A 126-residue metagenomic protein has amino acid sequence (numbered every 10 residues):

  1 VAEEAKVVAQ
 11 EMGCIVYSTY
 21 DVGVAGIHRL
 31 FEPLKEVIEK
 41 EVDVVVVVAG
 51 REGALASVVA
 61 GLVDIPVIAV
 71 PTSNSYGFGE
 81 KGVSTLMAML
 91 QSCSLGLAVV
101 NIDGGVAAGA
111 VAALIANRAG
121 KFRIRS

Functional and structural regions predicted by a protein language model:
V1-E4, I27-R29, A49-V58, G79 (+1 more regions): Short glycine/serine/threonine-rich phosphate/pyrophosphate-binding segments that cradle anionic phosphate groups
V1-K35: Glycine-rich phosphate/diphosphate-binding loop of Rossmann-like nucleotide-binding domains
Q10-M12, V58-P66, L114-N117: Alpha-helix C-terminal capping segments
V22-V48, A54, V58-V63: N-terminal small/polar loop signature for handling phosphorylated ligands or for N-terminal nucleophile
K35-V37, V44, P66, P71-S126: C-terminal binding/interaction regions
